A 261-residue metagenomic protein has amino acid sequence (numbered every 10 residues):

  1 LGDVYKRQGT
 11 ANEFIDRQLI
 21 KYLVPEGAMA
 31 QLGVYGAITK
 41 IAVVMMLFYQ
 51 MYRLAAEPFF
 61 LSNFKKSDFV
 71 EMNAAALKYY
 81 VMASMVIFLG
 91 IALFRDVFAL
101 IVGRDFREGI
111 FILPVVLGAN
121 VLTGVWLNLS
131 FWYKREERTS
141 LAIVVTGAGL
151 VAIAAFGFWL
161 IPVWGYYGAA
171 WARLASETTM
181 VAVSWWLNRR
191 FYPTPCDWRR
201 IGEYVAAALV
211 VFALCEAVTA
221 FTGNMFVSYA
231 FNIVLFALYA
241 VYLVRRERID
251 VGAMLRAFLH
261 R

Functional and structural regions predicted by a protein language model:
L1-Q8: Conserved small/polar residues in nucleotide/adenosyl-binding loops
D3, I20-V43, R107-I110: Interfacial/gating helices of multi-pass transporter permease domains
G27-M29, I91-V121, L127, Y167: Interfacial segments at transmembrane-helix termini and the short loops linking adjacent helices
A28-Q31, S140, G147-A182, E216-V234: Membrane-interface helix-loop junctions in multi-pass transport and translocation proteins
G36, F64, D68-F94, I110-L113 (+1 more regions): Interfacial transmembrane-helix starts/ends
I38-K78, S130-R135: Helix-loop junctions and terminal segments of transmembrane helices in multi-pass membrane transport/translocation
L61-K65, L117-A148, R190: Membrane-interface junctions at transmembrane-helix termini in multi-pass inner-membrane proteins
E216-R261: Membrane-proximal transmembrane or re-entrant/amphipathic helices at the cytosolic face
